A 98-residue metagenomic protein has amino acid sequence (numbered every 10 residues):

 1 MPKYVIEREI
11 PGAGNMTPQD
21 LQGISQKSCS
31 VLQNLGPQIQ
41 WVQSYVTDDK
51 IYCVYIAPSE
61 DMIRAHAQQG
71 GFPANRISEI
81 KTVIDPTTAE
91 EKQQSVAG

Functional and structural regions predicted by a protein language model:
M1-Q33, Q40, D85-G98: Short S/T/G/P-rich N-terminal loop/turn motif that feeds into the first structured element of a domain
E7, Y52-V54: Short aromatic/hydrophobic contact patches that present stacked aromatics for nucleic-acid/ligand binding
D20, T47, Y55-P58: Generic, well-ordered alpha-helical segments
Q26, S30, N34, A65-F72: Short, intrinsically disordered, mixed-charge
P37-Q43, R76: A short linear hydrophobic-aromatic micro-motif
V42-Y52, I63: Amphipathic, hydrophobic secondary-structure cores in small proteins
D48, V83-I84: Short secondary-structure capping/turn micro-motifs that flank functional sites
I56-V83: An amphipathic, aromatic/His-enriched active-site/gating alpha helix that lines ligand/cofactor pockets
